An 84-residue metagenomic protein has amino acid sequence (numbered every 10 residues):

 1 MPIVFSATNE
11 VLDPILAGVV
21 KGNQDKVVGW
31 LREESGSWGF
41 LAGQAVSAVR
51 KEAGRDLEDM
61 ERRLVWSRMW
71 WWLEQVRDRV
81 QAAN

Functional and structural regions predicted by a protein language model:
M1-V4, V80-N84: Short intrinsically disordered terminal tails
P2-S47: N-terminal acidic leader/helix
A7, M60-L64, N84: Short alpha-helical "patches" and their helix-cap loops
V20-K21, W66, R77, Q81: N-terminal non-cleavable signal-anchor helices
F40-Q75: Short, charge-rich amphipathic interface segments used for partner binding and complex assembly
